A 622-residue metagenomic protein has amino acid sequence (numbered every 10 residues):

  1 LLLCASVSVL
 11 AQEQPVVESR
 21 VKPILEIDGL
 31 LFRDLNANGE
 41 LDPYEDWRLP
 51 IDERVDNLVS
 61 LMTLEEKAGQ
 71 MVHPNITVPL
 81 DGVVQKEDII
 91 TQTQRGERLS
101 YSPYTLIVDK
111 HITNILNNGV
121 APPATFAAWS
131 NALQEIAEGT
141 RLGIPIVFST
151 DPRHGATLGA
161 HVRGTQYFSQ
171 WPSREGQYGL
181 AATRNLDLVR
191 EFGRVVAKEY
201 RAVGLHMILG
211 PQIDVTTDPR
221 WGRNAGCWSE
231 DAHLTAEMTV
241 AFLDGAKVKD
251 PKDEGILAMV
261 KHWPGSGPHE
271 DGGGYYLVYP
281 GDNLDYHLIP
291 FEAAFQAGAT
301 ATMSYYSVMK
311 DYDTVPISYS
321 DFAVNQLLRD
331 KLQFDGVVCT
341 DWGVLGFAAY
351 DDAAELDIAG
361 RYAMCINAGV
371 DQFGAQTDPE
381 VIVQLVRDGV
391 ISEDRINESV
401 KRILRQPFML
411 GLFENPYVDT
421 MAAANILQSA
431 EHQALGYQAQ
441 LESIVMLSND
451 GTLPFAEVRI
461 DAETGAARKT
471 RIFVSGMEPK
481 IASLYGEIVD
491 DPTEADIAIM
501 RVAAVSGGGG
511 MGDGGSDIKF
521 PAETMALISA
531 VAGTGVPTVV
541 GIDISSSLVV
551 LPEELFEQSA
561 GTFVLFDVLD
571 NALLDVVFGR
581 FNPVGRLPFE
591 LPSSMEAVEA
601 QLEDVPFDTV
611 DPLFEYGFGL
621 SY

Functional and structural regions predicted by a protein language model:
L1-S8: Bacterial N-terminal signal peptides
A11-G29, L35, L99-S100, A202 (+3 more regions): C-terminal non-catalytic regions of proteins with extracellular/luminal or membrane-system context
E13-H262, L288-A301, I317-D378, V383 (+4 more regions): N-terminal beta-rich core of secreted/periplasmic extracellular enzymes
P74-T77, T150-R153, D214-T216, A258-S266 (+6 more regions): A glycine-rich phosphate-binding loop feature that marks nucleotide/adenosyl-phosphate handling sites
D109-K110, W171-G176, D218-R223, G267-Y276 (+2 more regions): Gly-rich Lys/Arg/Thr-decorated short loops/hinges at beta-loop-alpha junctions or inter-strand turns that position
A225-C227, G273, Y312-D321, A430 (+2 more regions): Short glycine/threonine-rich loop-to-helix capping motif typified by GTGT followed within a few residues by an Asp-Pro
W263-P264, P268-Y286, D517-K519: Binuclear metal-dependent hydrolase catalytic cores centered on His/Asp/Glu-rich metal-binding motifs
K401, F408-N425, H432: Conserved, charged catalytic cores of large soluble enzymes
